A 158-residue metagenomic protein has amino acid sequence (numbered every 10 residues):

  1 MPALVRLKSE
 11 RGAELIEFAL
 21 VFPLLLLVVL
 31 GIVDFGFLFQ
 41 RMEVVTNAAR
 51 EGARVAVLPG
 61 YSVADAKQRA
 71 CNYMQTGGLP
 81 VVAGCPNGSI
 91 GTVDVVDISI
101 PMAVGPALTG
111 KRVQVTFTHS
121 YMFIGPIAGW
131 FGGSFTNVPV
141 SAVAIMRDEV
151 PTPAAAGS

Functional and structural regions predicted by a protein language model:
M1-R11: N-terminal leader/signal peptides at the extreme start of proteins
P2-A3, M42, R50, R54-S158: Short, conserved structural patches
R11-L24, F35: N-terminal signal-anchor/signal peptide hydrophobic helix marking the start of the first transmembrane segment
F18-V21, N47, V55: Short amphipathic alpha-helical "recognition" segments used for binding
L25-V29: Lipid-exposed faces of alpha-helical membrane segments in multi-pass integral membrane proteins
L30-A53: Amphipathic alpha-helical segments typified by the pilin-like N-terminal helix that continues immediately C-terminal
